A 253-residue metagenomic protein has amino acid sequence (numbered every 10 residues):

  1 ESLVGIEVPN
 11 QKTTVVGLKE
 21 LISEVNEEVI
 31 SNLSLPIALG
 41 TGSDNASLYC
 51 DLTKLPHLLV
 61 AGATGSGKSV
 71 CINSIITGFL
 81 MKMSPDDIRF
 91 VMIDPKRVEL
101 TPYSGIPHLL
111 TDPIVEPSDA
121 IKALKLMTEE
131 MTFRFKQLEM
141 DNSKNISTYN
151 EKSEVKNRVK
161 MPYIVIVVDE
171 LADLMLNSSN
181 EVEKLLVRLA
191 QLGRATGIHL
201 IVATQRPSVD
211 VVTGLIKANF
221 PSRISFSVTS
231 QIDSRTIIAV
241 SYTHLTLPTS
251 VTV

Functional and structural regions predicted by a protein language model:
L3-E7, V15, L21-K144, M161-S241 (+2 more regions): P-loop NTPase catalytic phosphate-binding loop
N145-Y149: Juxtamembrane/interfacial segments at transmembrane-helix boundaries in multi-pass membrane proteins
E151-R158: Conserved alpha-helical scaffold flanking the Walker A/P-loop in AAA+ ATPase domains
